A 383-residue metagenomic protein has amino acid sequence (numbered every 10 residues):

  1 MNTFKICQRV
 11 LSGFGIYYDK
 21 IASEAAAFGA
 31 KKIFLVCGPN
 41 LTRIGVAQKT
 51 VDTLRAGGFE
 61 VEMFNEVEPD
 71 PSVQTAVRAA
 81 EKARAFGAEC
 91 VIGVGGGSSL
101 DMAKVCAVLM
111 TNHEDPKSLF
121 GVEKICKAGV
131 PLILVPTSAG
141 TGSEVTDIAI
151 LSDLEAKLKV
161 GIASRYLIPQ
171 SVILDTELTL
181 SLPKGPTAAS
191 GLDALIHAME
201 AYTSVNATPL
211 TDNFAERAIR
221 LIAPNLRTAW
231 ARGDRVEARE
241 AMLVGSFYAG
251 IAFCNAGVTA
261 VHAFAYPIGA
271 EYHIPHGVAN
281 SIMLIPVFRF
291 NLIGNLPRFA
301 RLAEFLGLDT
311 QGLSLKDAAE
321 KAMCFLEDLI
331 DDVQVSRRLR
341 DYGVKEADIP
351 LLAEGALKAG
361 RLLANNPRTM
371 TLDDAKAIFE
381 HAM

Functional and structural regions predicted by a protein language model:
M1-M63: An N-terminal, well-structured beta->alpha segment
T42-E114, T228-R239: N-terminal small/polar loop signature for handling phosphorylated ligands or for N-terminal nucleophile
Q74-T176: Glycine/threonine-rich beta-strand-loop-alpha-helix active-site module that forms ligand/phosphate-binding
G140, F247-N280, G360-L362: Glycine-rich phosphate/pyrophosphate-binding beta-alpha loops
I148-A256, P367: Carboxylate- and glycine-rich phosphate/diphosphate-binding segment that chelates Mg2+/Mn2+
E271-D348: Gly/Pro-rich interdomain helix-loop hinge
E346-M383: Short, amphipathic C-terminal "tail helix"
